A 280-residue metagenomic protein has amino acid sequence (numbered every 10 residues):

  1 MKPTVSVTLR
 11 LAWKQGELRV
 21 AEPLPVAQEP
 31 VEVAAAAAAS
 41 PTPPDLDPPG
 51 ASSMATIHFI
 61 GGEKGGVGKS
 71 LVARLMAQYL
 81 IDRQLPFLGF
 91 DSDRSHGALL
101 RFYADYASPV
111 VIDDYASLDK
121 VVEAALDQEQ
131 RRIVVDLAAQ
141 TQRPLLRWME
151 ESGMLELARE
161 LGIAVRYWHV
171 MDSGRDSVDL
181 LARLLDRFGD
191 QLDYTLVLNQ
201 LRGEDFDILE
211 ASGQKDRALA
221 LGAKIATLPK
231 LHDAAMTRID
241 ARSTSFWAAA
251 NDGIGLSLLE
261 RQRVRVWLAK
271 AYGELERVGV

Functional and structural regions predicted by a protein language model:
K2-F59: Extreme N-terminal, non-catalytic leader segments that precede Walker-type/kinase nucleotide-binding cores
I57-Y115: Walker A/P-loop NTP-binding active-site region of P-loop NTPases, recognizing the glycine-rich GxxxxGKT/S
R131-W148: Switch II (G3) loop of P-loop NTPases
M149-S173: Inter-motif core of Ras-like GTPase G domains
E156, L185, D193-T195, Q200: Non-transmembrane, aqueous-exposed alpha-helical and coiled segments at domain scale
L161-R166, D190-Y194, A223: Short glycine-/polar-rich loops that comprise or flank the Walker A/P-loop and associated switch/sensor motifs
D176-Q191: Conserved C-terminal guanine-recognition region of P-loop GTPase G domains, centered on the G4
Q200-R202, D207-E210, K215-V266: Beta-strand-loop-alpha "switch" segments that mediate conformational coupling across diverse proteins
